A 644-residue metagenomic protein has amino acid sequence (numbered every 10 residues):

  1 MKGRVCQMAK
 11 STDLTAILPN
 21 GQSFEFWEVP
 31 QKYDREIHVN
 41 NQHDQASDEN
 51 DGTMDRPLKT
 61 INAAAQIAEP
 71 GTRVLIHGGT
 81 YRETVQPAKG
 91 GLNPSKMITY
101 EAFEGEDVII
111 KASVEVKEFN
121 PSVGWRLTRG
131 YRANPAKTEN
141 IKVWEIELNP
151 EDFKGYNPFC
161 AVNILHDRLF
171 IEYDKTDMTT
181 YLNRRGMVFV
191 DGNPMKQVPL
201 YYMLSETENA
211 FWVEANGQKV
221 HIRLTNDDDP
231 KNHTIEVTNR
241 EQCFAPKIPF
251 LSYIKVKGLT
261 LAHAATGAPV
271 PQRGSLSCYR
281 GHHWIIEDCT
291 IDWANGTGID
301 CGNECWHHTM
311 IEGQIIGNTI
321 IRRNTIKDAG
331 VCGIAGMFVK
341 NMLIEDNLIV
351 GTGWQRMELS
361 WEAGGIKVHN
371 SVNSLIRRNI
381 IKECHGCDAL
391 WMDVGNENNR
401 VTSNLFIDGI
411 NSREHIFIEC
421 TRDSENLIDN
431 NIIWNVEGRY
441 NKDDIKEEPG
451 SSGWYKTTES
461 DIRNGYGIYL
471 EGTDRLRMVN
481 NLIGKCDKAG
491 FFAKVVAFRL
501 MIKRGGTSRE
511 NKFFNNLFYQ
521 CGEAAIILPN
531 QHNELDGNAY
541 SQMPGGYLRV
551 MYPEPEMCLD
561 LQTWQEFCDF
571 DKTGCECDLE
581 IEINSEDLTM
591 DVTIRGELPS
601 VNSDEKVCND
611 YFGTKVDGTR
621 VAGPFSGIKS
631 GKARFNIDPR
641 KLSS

Functional and structural regions predicted by a protein language model:
G3-R280, D292, G298-D300, H307-E312 (+2 more regions): Extracellular polysaccharide-degrading/modifying enzymes targeting complex plant/algal/animal polysaccharides
Q242-A245, A265-Y279, N295-T319, R323-N584: Glycine- and acidic/polar-rich repeat regions and solenoidal domains
D288: Glycine- and aspartate-rich repeat motifs characteristic of hemolysin/RTX-like Ca2+-binding segments in secreted
